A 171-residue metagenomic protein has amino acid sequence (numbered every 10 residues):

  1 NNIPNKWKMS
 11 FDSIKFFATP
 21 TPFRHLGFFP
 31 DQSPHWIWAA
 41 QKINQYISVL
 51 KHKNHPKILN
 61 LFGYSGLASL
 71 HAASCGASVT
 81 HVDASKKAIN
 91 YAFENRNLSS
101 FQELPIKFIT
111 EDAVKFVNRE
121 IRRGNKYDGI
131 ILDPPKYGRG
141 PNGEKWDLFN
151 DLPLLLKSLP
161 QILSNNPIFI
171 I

Functional and structural regions predicted by a protein language model:
N1-P30, I37, Q45: Non-catalytic substrate-recognition/targeting regions of SAM-dependent transferases
K53-Y64: Conserved class I S-adenosyl-L-methionine
S65-A77: Conserved SAM-binding loop of SAM-dependent methyltransferases across substrates and taxa, primarily the Class I
S78-D83: Conserved SAM-binding motif I beta-strand of class I
S85-I131: S-adenosyl-L-methionine
K87-A88, T110, Y127-S158: Mobile active-site "lid"/loop adjacent to the S-adenosyl-L-methionine
Q161-N165: Conserved helix-to-beta-strand junction in the class I
N166-I171: Conserved beta-strand signature within the Rossmann-like core of class I S-adenosyl-L-methionine
